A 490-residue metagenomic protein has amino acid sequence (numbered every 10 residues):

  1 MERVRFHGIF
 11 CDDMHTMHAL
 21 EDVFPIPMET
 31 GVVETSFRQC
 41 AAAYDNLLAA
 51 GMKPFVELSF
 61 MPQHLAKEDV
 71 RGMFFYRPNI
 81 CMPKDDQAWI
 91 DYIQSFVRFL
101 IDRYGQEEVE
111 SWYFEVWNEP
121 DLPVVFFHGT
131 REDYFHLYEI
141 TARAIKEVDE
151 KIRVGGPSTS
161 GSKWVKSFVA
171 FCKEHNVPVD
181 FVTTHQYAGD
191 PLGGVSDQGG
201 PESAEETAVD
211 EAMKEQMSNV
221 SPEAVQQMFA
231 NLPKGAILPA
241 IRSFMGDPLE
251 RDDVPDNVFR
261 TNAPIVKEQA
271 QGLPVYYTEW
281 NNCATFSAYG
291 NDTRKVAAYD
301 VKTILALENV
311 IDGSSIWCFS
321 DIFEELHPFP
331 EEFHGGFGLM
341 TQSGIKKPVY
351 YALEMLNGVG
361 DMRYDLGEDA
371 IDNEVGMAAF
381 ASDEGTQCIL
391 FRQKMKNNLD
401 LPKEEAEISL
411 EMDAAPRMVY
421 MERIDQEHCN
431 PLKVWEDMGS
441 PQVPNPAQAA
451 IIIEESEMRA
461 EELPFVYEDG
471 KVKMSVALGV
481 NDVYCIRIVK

Functional and structural regions predicted by a protein language model:
M1-E2, F6-H7, V480, K490: Mature N-terminal, pre-catalytic/accessory segment of carbohydrate-active enzymes
E2-D252, T285: Substrate-binding cleft and catalytic face of glycoside hydrolase catalytic domains, especially the flexible beta-alpha
A42-K53, F99-E108, T141-I152, N262-V275 (+4 more regions): A structural motif corresponding to the C-terminal end of an alpha-helix and its immediate exit/capping segment
V182, P255-V266: Active-site-proximal cofactor/substrate-binding loop regions of enzyme domains
Y277-L401: Aromatic/acidic polysaccharide-binding cleft in carbohydrate-active enzymes
S287-L326, A414-E454: Substrate-binding clefts and catalytic carboxylate motifs of secreted carbohydrate-active enzymes
D372-G439, V480-R487: Carbohydrate-binding surface patches
V443-K490: C-terminal beta-strand-rich structural cap/linker in extracellular carbohydrate-active enzymes
